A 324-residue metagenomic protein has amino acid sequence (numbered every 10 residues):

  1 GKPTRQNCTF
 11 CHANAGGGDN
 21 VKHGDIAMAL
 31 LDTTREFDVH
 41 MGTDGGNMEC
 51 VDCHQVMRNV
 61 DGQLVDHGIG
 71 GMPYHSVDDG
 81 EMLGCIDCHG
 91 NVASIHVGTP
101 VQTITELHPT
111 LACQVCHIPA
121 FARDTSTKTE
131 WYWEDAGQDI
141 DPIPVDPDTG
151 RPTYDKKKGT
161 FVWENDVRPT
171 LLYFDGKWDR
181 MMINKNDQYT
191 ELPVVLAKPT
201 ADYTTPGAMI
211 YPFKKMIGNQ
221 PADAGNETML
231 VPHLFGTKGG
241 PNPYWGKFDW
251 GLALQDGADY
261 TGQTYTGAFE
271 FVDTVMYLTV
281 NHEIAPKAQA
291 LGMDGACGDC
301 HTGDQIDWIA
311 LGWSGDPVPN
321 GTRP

Functional and structural regions predicted by a protein language model:
G1-P324: C-type cytochrome heme-c attachment and multiheme electron-transfer modules
